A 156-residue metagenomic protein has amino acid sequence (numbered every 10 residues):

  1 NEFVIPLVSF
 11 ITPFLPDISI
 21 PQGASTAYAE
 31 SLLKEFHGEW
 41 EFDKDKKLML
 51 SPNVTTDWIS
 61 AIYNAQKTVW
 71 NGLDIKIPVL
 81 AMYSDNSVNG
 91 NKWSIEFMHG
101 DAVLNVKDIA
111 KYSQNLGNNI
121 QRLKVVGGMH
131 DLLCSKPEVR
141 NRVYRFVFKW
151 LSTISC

Functional and structural regions predicted by a protein language model:
N1-V54: Alpha/beta-hydrolase-fold enzymes
T12-D17, K67-K76, Q114-N115: Short amphipathic alpha-helices and their capping/turn segments at secondary-structure boundaries
L50-G72: Active-site nucleophile elbow and catalytic-triad environment of alpha/beta-hydrolase enzymes
N53, D57, L104-K107, R142: Conserved active-site and cofactor/substrate-binding residues in soluble primary-metabolism enzymes
I75, A81-Y83, E96-F97: Short beta-strand/loop motif that positions the catalytic acidic residue of the alpha/beta-hydrolase fold
D85-V88, G100, G128-M129: Acidic beta-to-alpha connecting loop that harbors the catalytic carboxylate
G90-I120: Active-site-adjacent alpha-helix of alpha/beta-hydrolase-fold enzymes
A110, L116-C156: Catalytic active-site module of serine/aspartate enzymes centered on a nucleophile-bearing elbow/loop
